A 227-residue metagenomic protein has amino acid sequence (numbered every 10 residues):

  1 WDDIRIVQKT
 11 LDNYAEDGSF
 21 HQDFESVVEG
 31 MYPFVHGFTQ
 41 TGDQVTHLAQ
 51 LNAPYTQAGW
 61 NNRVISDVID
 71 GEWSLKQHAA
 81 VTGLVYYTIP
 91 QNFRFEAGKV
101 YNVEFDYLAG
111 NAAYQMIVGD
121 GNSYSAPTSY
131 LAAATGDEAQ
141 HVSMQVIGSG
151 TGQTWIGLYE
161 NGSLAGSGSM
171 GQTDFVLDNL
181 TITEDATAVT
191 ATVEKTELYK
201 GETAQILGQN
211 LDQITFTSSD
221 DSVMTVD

Functional and structural regions predicted by a protein language model:
W1-R5, F24, H141-L180: Extracellular beta-strand ligand-recognition surfaces/modules
D2-Q57, A186: Extracellular carbohydrate-recognition regions
I4, F20-F24, L75-Q77, Y86-Y114 (+2 more regions): Extra-cytoplasmic beta-strand recognition segments
V27, A109-A113, G208-I214: Short proline/glycine-enriched turn/loop motifs at strand-loop junctions of beta-rich domains
P33-V35, L84-I89, N111-N122, T154-I156: Beta-strand acidic-aromatic groove motif in beta-rich domains, primarily in extracellular
G59-G83: Short carbohydrate-recognition loop motifs
N122-Q153: Extracellular carbohydrate recognition and processing domains and analogous Trp-centered ligand-binding platforms
A186-D227: Extracytoplasmic soluble-region selector
